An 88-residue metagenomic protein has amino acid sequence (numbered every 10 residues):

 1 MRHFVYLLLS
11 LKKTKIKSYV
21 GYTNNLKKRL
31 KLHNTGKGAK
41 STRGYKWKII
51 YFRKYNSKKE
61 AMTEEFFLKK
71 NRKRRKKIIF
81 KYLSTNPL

Functional and structural regions predicted by a protein language model:
M1-S41, Y45-K48, F52, M62-K69 (+2 more regions): GIY-YIG nuclease catalytic motif and its immediate N-terminal context
Y55: Short, surface-exposed polybasic/aromatic micro-patch for ligand or macromolecular engagement
K58: C2H2-type zinc-finger recognition helix
